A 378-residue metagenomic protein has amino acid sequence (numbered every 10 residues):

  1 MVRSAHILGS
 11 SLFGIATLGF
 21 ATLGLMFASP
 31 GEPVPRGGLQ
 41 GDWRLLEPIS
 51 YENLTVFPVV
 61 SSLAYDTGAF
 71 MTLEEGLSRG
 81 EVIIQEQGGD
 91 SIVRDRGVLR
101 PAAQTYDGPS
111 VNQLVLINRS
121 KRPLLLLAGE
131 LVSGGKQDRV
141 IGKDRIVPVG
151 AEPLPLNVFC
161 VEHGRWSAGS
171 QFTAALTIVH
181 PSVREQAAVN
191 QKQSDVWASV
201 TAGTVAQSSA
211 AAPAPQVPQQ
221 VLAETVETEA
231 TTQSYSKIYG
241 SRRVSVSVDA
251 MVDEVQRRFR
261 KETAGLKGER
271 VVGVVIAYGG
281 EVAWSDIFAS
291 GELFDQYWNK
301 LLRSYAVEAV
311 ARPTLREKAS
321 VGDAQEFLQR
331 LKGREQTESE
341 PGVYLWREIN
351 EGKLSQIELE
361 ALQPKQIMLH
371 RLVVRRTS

Functional and structural regions predicted by a protein language model:
M1-L8: N-terminal secretory signal peptides that target proteins for export/translocation
S11-G24: Bacterial N-terminal signal peptides
G24-L124, G129-S378: Intrinsically disordered, low-complexity segments enriched in small/polar residues
